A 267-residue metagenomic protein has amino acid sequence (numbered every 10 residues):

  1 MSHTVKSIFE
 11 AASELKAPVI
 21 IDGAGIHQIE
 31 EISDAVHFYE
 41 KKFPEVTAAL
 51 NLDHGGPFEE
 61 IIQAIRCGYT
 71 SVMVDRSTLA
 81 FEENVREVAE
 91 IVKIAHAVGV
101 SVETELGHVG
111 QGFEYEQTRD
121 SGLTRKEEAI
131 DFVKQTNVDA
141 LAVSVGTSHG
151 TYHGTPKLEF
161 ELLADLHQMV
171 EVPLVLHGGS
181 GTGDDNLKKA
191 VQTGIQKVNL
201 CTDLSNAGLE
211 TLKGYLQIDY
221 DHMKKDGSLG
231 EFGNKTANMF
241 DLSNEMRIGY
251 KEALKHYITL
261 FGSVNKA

Functional and structural regions predicted by a protein language model:
M1-D22, I26, S33-A49, H54-V172 (+3 more regions): Alpha/beta enzyme core
Q28, E83, S121, L242-G249: Catalytic cores of large soluble enzymes that bind and process phosphate-bearing ligands
G179: Structured beta-strand/loop patches that form or line metal/cofactor-binding pockets in enzymes
K188-A267: C-terminal alpha-helical cap/extension of soluble enzyme domains
